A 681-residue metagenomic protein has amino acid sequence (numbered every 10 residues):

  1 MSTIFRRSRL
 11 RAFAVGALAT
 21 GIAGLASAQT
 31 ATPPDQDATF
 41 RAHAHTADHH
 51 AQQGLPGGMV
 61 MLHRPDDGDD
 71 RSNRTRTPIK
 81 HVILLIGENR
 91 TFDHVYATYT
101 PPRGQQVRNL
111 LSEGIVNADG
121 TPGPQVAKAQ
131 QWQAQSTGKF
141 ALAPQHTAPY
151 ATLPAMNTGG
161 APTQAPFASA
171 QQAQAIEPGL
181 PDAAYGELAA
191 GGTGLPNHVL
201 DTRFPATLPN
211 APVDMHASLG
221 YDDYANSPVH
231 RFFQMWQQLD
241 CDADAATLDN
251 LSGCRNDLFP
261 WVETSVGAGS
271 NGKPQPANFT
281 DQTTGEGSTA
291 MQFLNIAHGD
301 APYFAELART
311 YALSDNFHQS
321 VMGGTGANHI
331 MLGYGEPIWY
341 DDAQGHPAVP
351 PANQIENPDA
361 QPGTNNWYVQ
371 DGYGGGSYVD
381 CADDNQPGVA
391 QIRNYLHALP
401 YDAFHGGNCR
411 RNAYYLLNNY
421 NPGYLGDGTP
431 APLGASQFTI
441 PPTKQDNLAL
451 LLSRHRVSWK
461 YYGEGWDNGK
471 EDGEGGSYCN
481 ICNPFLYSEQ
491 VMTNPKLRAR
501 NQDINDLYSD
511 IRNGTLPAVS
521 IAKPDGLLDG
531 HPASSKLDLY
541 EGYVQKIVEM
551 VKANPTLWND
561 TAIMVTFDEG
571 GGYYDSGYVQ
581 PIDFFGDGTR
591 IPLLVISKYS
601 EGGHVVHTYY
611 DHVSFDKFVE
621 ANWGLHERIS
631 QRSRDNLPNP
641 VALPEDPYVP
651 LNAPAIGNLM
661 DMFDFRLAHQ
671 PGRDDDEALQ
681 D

Functional and structural regions predicted by a protein language model:
S2-S27: Gram-negative bacterial Sec-dependent N-terminal signal peptides
Q29-D681: N-terminal pro-sequences and low-complexity stem/linker regions of secreted or lumenal proteins
